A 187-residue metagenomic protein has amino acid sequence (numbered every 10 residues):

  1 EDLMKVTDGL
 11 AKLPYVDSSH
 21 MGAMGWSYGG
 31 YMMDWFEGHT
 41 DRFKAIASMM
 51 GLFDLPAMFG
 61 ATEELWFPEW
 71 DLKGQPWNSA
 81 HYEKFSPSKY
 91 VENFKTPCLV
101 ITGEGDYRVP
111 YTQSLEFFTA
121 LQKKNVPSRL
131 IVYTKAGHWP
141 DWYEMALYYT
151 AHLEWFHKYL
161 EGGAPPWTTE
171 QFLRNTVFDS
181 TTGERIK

Functional and structural regions predicted by a protein language model:
E1-K187: Active-site-proximal cap/loop segments of hydrolase catalytic domains
